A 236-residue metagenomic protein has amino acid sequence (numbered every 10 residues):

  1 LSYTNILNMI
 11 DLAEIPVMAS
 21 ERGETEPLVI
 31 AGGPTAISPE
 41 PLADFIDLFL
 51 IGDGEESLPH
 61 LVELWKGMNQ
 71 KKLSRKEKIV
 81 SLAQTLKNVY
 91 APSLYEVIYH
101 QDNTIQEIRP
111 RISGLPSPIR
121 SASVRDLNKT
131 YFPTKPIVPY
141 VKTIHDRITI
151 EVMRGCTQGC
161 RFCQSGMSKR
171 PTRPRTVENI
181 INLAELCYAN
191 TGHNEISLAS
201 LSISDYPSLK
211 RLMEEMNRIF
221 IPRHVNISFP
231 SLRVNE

Functional and structural regions predicted by a protein language model:
L1-P110: Glycine-rich beta-alpha loop elements in corrinoid/cobalamin-binding modules across cobalamin-dependent enzymes
A31, I51, S165, L198-S200 (+1 more regions): Conserved beta-strand positions
D47, C156, C160, I180 (+1 more regions): Conserved, mostly hydrophobic/aromatic
L86, L127, H145-T149, T157 (+2 more regions): Active-site lining segments that contact anionic ligands and/or coordinate catalytic metals
P92, I98, D102-T149: N-terminal [4Fe-4S]-dependent radical SAM core
V138-R161, Y188: N-terminal pre-triad scaffold of radical SAM enzymes
C163-N179: Iron-sulfur (Fe-S) cluster-binding segments and ferredoxin-like electron-carrier domains, especially [2Fe-2S]
L186-E236: Conserved SAM/AdoMet-binding glycine-rich loop
